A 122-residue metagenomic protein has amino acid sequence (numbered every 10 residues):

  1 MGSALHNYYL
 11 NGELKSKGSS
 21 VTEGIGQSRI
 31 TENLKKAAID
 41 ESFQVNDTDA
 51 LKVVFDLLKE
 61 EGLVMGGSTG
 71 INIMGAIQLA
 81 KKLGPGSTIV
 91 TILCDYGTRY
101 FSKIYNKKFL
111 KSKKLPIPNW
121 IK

Functional and structural regions predicted by a protein language model:
M1-F43, D49, L79-K122: Glycine-rich phosphate/pyrophosphate-binding loop at beta-loop-alpha junctions
K36-D40, Q44-A80: Glycine-rich phosphate/diphosphate-binding loops and the adjacent beta-loop-alpha structural elements that coordinate
